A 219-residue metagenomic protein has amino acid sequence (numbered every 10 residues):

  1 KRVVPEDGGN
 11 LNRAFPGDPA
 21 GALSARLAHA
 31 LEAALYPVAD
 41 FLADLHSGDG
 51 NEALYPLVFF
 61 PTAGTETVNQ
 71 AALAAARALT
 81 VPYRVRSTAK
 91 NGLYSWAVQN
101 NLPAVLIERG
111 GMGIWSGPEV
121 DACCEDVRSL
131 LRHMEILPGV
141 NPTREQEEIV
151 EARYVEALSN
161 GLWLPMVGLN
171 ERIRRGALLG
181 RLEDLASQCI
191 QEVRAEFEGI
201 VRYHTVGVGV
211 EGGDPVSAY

Functional and structural regions predicted by a protein language model:
K1-Y219: Structured catalytic-domain cores with a bias toward divalent-metal coordination
